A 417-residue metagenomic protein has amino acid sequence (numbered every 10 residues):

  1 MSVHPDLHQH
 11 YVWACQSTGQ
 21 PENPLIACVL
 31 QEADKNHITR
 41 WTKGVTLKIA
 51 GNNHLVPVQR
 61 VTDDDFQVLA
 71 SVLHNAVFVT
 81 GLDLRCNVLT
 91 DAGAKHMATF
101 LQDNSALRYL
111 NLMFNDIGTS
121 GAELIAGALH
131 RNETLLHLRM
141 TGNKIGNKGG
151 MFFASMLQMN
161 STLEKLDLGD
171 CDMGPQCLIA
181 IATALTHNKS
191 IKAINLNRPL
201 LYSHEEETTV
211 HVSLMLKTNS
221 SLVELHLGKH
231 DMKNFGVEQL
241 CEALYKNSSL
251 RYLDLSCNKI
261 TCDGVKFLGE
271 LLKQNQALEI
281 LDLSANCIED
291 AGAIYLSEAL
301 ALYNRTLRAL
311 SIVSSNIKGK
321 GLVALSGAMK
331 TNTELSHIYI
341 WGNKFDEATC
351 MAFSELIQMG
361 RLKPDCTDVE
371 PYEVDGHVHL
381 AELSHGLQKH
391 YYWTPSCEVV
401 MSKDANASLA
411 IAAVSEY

Functional and structural regions predicted by a protein language model:
M1-Y417: Leucine-rich tandem repeat or coiled-coil scaffolds
